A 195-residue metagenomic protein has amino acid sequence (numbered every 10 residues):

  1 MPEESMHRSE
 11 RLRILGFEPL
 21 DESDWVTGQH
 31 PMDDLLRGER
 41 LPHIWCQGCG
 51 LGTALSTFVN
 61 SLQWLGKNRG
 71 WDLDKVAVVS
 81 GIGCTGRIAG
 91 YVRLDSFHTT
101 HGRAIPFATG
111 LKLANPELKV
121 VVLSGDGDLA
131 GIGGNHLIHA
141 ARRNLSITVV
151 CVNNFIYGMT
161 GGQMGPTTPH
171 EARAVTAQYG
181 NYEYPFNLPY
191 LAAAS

Functional and structural regions predicted by a protein language model:
M1-I44, G48-K75: Iron-sulfur (Fe-S) cluster-binding modules
D33-H43, G86-F97, L118-V122, P169-V175: Glycine/charged-rich beta-loop-alpha catalytic/anionic-binding loops adjacent to active sites
R37-G38, Q47, K67-L73, L113-P116 (+4 more regions): Solvent-exposed alpha-helices and their adjacent loops that cap or buttress functional pockets in soluble metabolic
I44-G48, L123-G127, A172-Y182: Flexible, glycine/proline-enriched loop segments at strand-loop-helix junctions that form or flank small-ligand binding
C49-T57, L73, G102, P106 (+4 more regions): Conserved active-site and cofactor/substrate-binding residues in soluble primary-metabolism enzymes
G70-I88: Conserved beta-ketoacyl condensing-enzyme motif
I82-G158: Thiamine diphosphate
E117, G165-S195: Conserved thiamine diphosphate
